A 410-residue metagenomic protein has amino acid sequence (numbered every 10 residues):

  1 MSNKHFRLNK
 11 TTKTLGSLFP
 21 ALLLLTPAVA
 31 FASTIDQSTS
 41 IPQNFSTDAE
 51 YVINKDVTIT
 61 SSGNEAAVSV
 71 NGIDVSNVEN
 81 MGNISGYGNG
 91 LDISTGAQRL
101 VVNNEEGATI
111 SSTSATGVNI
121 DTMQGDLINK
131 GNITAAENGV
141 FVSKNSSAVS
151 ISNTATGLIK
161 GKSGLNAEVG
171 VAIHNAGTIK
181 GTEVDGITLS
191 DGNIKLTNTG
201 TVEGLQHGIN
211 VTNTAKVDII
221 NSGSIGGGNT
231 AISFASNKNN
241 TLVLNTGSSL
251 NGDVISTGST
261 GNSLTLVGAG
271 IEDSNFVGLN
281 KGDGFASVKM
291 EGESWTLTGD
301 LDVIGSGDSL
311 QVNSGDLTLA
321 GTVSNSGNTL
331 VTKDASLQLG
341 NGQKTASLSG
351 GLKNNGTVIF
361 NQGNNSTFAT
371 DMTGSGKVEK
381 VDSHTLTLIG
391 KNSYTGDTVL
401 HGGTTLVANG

Functional and structural regions predicted by a protein language model:
M1-A32: Gram-negative bacterial Sec-dependent N-terminal signal peptides
A32-G258, S263-G410: Beta-strand-rich extracellular passenger or scaffold domains
